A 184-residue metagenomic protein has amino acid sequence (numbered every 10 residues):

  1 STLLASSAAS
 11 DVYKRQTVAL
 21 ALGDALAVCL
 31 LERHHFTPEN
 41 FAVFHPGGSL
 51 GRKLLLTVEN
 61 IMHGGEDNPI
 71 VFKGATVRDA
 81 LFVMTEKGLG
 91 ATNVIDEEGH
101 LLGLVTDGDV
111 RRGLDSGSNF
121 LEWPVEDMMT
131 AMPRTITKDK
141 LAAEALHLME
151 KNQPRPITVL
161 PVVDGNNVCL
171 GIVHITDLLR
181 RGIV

Functional and structural regions predicted by a protein language model:
S1-A9, Y13: Single conserved hydrophobic/aromatic residue that forms the stacking wall/gate of nucleotide- or nucleobase-binding
S10-H35: Short alpha-helices
L26, I61, M84, G99 (+4 more regions): Terminal peptide-recognition signature
E32-H63: Internal, active-site/partner-interface "lid" segment
L54-N68, E122-P133: Bateman (tandem CBS) regulatory domains
I70-G88, I95, L114, T135-I157 (+2 more regions): The conserved cystathionine-beta-synthase
A91-V94, E98-L121, V125-R134: Helical hairpin unit composed of two closely spaced alpha helices linked by a short loop
L101-D115, V168-V184: Short beta->alpha transition motifs characteristic of CBS
